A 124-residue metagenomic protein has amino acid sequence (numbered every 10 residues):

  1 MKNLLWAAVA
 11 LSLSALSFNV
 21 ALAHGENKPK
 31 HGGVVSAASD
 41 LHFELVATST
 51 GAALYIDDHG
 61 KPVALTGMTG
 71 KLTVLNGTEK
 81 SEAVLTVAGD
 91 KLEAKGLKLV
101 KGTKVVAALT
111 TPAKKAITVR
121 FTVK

Functional and structural regions predicted by a protein language model:
K2-A7, S14-K124: Intrinsically disordered, low-complexity terminal tails/loops enriched in metal-binding residues
